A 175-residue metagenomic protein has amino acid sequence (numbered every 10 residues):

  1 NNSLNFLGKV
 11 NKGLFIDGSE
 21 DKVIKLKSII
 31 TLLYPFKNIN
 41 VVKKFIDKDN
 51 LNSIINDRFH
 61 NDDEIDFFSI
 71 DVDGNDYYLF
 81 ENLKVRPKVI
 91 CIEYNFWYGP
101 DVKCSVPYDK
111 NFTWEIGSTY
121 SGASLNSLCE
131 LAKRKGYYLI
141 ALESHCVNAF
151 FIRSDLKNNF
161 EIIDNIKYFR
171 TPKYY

Functional and structural regions predicted by a protein language model:
N1-I70, F96-G99: SAM cofactor-binding core of SAM-dependent methyltransferases, primarily the Rossmann-like beta-alpha-beta module
N2-N5, K9, I54-N56, D101-Y175: Rossmann-like AdoMet/SAM-dependent catalytic core
D21-I30, V85-R86, Y98-P100, C104-K110 (+1 more regions): Class I S-adenosyl-L-methionine-dependent methyltransferase catalytic core
F68-D73, I90: Short acidic catalytic loops
G74-D76, F96-G99, V147: Short, catalytically relevant binding-site loops at active-site mouths
G74-V85: A short, conserved alpha-helix within the catalytic core of class I
P87-N95: Conserved beta-strand signature within the Rossmann-like core of class I S-adenosyl-L-methionine
